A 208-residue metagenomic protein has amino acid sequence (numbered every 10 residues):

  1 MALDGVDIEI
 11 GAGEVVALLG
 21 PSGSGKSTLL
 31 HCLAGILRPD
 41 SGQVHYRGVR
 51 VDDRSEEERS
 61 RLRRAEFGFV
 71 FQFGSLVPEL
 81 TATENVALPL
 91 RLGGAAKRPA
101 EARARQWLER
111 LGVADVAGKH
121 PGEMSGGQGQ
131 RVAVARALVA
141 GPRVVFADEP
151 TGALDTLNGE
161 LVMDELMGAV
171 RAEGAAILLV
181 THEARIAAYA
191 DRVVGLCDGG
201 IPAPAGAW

Functional and structural regions predicted by a protein language model:
M1-Y189, V193-L196: ABC family nucleotide-binding domain
G68, A207-W208: A signal for specific C-terminal beta-sheet/loop modules enriched in small/flexible residues with GP/PG/PP motifs
V193-G206: H-loop (His-switch) and adjacent beta-strand-loop-beta switch element of ABC-type ATPase nucleotide-binding domains
